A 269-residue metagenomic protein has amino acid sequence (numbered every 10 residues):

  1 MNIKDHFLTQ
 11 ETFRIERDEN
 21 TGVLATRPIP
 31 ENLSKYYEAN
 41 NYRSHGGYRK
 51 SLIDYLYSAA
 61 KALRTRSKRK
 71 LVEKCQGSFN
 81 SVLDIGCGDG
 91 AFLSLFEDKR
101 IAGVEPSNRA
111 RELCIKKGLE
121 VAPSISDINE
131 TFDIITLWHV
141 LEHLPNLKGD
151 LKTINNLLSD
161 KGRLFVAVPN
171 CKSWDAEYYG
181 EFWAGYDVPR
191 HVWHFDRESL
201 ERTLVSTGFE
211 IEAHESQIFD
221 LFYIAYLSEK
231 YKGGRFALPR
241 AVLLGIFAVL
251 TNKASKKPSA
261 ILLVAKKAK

Functional and structural regions predicted by a protein language model:
M1-W138, L147-L151, E215-Q217, S228-K232 (+3 more regions): Conserved N-terminal segment of class I S-adenosyl-L-methionine
I101, L164-V166: Hydrophobic/aromatic residues located in beta-strands of well-ordered beta-sheets within soluble catalytic
W138-P145, A167, R190: Short catalytic micro-motifs in class I SAM-dependent methyltransferases
K148-R163: A short glycine-rich, Lys/Arg-flanked "PGG" loop and its adjoining helix->strand segment in the class I
V166-W193, E198-T203, Y226-K230: Short, glycine-/aromatic-enriched active-site segment of Class I SAM-dependent methyltransferases
E198-E215: A SAM-dependent methyltransferase catalytic signature shared across enzymes that methylate proteins
E212-A241: Conserved catalytic loop of SAM-dependent methyltransferase domains
